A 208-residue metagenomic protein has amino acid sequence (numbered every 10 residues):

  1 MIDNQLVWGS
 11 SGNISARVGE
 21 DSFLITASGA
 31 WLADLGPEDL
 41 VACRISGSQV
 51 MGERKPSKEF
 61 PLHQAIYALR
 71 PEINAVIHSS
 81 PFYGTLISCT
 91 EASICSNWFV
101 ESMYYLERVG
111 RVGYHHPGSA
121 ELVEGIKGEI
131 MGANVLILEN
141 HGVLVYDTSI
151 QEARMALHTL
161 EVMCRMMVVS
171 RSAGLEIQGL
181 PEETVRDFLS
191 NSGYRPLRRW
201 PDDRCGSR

Functional and structural regions predicted by a protein language model:
M1-R208: Glycine-rich flexible loops
